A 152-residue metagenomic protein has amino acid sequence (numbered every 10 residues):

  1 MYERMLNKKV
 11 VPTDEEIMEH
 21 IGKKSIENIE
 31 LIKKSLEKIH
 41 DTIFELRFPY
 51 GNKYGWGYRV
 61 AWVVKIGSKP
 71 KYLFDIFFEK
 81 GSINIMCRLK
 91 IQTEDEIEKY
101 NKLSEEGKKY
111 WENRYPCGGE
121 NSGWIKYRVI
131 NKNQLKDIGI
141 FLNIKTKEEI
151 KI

Functional and structural regions predicted by a protein language model:
M1-G57: Charge-rich, low-complexity N-terminal segments
I26-E30, F44, F48, N52-R59 (+5 more regions): Extended interaction regions within the primary functional domain
P49-E120: Short, conserved beta-strand/beta-arch hydrophobic-aromatic motifs that form part of recognition grooves or interface
E106-I152: Well-ordered alpha/beta subsegment
